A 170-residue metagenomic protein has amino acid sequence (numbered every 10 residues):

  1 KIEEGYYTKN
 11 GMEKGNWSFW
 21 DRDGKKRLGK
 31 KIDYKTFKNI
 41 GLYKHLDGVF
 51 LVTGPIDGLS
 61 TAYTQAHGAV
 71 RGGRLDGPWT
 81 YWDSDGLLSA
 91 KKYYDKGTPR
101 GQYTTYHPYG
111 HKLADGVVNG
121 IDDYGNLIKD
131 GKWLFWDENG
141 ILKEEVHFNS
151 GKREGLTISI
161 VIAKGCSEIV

Functional and structural regions predicted by a protein language model:
K1-V170: Glycine/tyrosine- and acidic-biased, solvent-exposed loop/turn segments at the edges of beta-strands
